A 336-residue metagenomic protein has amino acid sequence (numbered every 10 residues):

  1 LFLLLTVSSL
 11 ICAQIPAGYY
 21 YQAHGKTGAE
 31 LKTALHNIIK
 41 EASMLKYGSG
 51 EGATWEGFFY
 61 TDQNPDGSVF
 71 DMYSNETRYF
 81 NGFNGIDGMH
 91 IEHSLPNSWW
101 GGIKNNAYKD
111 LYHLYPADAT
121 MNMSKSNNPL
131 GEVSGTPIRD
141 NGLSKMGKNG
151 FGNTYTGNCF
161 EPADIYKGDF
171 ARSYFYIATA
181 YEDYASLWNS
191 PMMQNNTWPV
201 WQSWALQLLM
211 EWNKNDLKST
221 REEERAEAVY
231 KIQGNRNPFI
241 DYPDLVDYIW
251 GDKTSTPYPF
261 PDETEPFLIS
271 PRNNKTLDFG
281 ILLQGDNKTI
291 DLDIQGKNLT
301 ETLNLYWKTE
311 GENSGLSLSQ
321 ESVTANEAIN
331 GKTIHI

Functional and structural regions predicted by a protein language model:
L1-L4: Sec-dependent signal peptide recognition, specifically the positively charged N-region followed immediately by
V7-L10: N-terminal signal peptide c-region/cleavage motif recognized by signal peptidases
A13-R78, Y248-I249, S255: N-terminal module-boundary/linker segments of secreted carbohydrate-active enzymes
N81: Long, structured ligand/cofactor-binding scaffold of large enzymes
N84-H90, L95-E263, L277: Domain-level detector of nuclease and nuclease-like folds in predominantly extracellular/periplasmic contexts
P266-D278, K297-H335: Surface-exposed binding patches on compact interaction domains or structured appendages
F279, N287-K297: Core beta-strand segments of extracellular beta-sandwich domains
